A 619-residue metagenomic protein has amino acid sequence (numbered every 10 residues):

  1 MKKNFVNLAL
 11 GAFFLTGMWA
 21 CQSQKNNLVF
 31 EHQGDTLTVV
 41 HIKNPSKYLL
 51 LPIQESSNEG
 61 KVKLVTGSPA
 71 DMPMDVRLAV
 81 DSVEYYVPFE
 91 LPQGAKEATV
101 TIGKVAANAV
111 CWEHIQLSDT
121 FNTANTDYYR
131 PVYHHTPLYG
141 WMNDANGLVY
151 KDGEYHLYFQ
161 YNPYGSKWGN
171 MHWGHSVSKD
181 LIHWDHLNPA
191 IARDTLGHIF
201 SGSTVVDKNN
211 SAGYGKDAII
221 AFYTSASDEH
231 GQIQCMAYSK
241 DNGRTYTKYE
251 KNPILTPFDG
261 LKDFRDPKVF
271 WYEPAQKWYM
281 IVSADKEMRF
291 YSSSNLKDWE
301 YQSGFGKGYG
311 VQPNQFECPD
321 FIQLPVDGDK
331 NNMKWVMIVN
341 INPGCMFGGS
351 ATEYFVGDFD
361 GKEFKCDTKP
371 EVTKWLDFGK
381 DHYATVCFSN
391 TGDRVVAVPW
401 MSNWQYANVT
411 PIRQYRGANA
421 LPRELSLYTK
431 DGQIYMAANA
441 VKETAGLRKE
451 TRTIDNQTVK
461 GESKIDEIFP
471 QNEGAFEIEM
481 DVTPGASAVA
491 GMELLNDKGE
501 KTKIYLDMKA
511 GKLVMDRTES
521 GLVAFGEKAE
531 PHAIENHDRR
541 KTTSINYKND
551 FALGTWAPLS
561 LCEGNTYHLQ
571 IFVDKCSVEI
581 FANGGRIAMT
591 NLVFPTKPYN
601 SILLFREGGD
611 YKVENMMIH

Functional and structural regions predicted by a protein language model:
M1-A9: Bacterial N-terminal signal peptides that target proteins for export
M18-A20: C-terminal motif of bacterial Sec signal peptides marking the signal peptidase cleavage site
N26-P69, L91, K96-K104, T120-F121 (+3 more regions): Beta-rich accessory regions
V29-D35, V39, A70-F89, N108-N146 (+8 more regions): Surface loop/turn signatures of beta-propeller and other carbohydrate-active proteins
L51-P52, V100-T101, D144-Y164, H186-A190 (+8 more regions): Hydrophobic core segments of beta-strands in well-ordered, beta-rich domains
E59-K61, V65-S68, T136, D152-G153 (+1 more regions): Beta-propeller domains
G60-K61, A109-C111, W168-H172, H230-M236 (+4 more regions): Structural motif
S178, S239-K240, F290-L296: Conserved Ser/Thr-centered positions that define the repeating blades of beta-propeller domains
